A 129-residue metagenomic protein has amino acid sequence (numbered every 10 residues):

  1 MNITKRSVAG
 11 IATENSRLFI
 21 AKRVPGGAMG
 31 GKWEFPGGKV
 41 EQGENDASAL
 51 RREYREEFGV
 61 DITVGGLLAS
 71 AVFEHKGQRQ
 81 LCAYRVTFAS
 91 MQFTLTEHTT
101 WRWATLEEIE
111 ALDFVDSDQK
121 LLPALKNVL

Functional and structural regions predicted by a protein language model:
M1-F19, K39, S70: Conserved N-terminal beta-strand and adjoining loop/helix that marks the start of the Nudix/MutT-like hydrolase domain
R6-V8, S16, R79-C82, T99: Change "...and in nucleic-acid phosphodiester-cleaving endonucleases..." to "...and in nucleic-acid processing enzymes
A12-T13, I20, V86-F88, W103: Conserved hydrophobic "DFG−1" position in protein kinase catalytic cores
A28-G31: A conserved beta-turn-beta hairpin within the catalytic core of GNAT-like acetyltransferases that forms part
F35-L67, T105: The catalytic Nudix box helix
D61-I62, S70-F93, T100-R102: Active-site-adjacent beta-strand/loop module that shapes the phosphate/pyrophosphate-binding cleft
R85, T94-L125: NUDIX/MutT-family hydrolases
